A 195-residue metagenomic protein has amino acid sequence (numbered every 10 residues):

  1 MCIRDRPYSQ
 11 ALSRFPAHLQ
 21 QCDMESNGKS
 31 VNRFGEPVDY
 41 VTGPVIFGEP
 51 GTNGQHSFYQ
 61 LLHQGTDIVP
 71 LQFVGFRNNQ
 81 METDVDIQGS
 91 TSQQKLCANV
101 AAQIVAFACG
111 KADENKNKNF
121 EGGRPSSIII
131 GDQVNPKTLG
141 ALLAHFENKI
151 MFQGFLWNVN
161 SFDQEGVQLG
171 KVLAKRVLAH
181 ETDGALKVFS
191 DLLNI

Functional and structural regions predicted by a protein language model:
R4-I195: A SIS-like phosphosugar-recognition module
